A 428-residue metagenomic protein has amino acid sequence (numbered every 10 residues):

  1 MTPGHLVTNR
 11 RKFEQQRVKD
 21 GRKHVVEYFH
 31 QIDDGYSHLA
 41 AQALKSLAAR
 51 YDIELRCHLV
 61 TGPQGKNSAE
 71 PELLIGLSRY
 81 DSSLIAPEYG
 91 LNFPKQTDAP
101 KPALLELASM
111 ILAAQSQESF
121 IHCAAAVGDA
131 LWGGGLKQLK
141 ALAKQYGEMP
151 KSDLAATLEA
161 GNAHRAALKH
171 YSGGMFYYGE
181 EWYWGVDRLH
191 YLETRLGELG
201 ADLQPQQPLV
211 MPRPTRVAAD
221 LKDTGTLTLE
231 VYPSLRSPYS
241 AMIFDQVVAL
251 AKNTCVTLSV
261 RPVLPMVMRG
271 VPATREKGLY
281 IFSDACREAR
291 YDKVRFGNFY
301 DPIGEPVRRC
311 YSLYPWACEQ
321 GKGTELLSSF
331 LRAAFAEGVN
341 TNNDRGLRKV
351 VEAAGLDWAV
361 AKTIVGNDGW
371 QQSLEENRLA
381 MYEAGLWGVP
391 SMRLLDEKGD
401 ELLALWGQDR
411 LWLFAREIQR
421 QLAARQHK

Functional and structural regions predicted by a protein language model:
M1-K12, V18: N-terminal leader/targeting and pre-domain segments
K12-H24, R216-L227: A short beta-strand-turn-helix
G21-Y36, R50, E54-L55, T224-P238: Short active-site neighborhood of thiol/selenol oxidoreductases, capturing the structured segment around
Q31-D33, D98-K101, G147, E230-R236 (+3 more regions): Conserved strand-turn element in the central/C-terminal portion of the radical SAM core barrel that lines
I32, H38-L131, M242-A334, L422-R425: Structural alpha/beta surface segment adjacent to cysteine/selenocysteine redox centers across thiol/disulfide enzymes
H38-L47, A126-D220, G225-T228, M242-L250 (+1 more regions): C-terminal cap of thioredoxin/glutaredoxin-like
H58, G179, Y232-S234, R261 (+1 more regions): Generic beta-strand/beta-sheet core signal
L74-S78, D153-T157, Y239, K277-I281 (+1 more regions): Soluble or luminal CAZymes and related metallo-dependent hydrolases
